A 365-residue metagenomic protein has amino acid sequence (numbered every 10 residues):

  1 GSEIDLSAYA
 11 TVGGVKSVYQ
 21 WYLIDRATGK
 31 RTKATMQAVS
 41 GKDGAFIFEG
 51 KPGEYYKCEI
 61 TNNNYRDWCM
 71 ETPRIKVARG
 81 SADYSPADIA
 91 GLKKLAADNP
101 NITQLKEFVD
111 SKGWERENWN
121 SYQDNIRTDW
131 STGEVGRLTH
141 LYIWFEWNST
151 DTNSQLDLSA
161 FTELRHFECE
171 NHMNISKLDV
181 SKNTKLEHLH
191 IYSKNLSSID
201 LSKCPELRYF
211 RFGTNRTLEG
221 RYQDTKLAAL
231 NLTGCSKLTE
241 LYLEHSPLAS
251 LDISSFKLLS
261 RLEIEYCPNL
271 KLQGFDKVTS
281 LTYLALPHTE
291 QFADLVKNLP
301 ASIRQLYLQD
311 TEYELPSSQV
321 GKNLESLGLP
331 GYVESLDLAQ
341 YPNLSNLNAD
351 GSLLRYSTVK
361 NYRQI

Functional and structural regions predicted by a protein language model:
G1-H166, T184, K203-P205, S236 (+5 more regions): N-terminal capping/linker segments that flank leucine-rich repeat
W144, E168-N171, S181, H190-S193 (+12 more regions): Per-repeat beta-strand-to-loop junction in leucine-rich repeat
N148-S154, H172-S176, N195-S197, R216-A229 (+7 more regions): Canonical position 11/12 of the leucine-rich repeat
V180, L186, L207, L227 (+6 more regions): Intrinsically disordered, low-complexity proline-rich tandem-repeat tracts
